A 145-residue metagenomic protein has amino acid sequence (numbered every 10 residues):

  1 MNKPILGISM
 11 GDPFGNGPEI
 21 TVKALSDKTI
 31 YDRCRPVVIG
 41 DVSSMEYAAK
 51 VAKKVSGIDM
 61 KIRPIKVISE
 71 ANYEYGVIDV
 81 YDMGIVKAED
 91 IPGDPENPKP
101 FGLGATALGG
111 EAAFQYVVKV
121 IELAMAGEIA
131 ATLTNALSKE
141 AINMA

Functional and structural regions predicted by a protein language model:
M1-A145: Contiguous, glycine/small-aliphatic-enriched amphipathic segments in soluble metabolic enzymes
